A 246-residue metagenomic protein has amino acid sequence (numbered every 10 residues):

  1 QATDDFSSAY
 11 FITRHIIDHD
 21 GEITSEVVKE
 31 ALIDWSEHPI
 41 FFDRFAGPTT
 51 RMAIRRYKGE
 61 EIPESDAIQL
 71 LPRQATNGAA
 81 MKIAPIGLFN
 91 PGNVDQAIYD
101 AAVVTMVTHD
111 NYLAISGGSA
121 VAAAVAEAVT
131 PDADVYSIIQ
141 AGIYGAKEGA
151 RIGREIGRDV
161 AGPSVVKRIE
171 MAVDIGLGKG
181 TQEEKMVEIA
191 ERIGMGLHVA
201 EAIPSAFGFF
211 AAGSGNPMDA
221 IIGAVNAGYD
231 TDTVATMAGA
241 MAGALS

Functional and structural regions predicted by a protein language model:
Q1-S246: Structured, active/binding-site neighborhoods that engage oxygen-rich ligands
